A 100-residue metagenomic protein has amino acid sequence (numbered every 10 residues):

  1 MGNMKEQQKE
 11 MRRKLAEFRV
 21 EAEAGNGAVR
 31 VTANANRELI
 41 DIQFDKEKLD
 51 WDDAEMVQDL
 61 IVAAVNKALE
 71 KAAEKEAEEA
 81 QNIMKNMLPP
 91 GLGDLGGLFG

Functional and structural regions predicted by a protein language model:
M1-E21, K71-G100: Long amphipathic alpha-helical segments used for membrane anchoring, targeting, substrate engagement, or oligomerization
N3, N26, N34-N36, N66 (+2 more regions): Detector for Asparagine
V20-Q43: N-terminal intrinsically disordered, cationic/polar leader segments that include organellar targeting peptides
I42-A54: A short interface-forming secondary-structure element
E55-D59: A short, well-structured alpha-helical segment
L60, A64-K75: Stable alpha-helical structural segments in soluble proteins, enriched in small hydrophobic residues
